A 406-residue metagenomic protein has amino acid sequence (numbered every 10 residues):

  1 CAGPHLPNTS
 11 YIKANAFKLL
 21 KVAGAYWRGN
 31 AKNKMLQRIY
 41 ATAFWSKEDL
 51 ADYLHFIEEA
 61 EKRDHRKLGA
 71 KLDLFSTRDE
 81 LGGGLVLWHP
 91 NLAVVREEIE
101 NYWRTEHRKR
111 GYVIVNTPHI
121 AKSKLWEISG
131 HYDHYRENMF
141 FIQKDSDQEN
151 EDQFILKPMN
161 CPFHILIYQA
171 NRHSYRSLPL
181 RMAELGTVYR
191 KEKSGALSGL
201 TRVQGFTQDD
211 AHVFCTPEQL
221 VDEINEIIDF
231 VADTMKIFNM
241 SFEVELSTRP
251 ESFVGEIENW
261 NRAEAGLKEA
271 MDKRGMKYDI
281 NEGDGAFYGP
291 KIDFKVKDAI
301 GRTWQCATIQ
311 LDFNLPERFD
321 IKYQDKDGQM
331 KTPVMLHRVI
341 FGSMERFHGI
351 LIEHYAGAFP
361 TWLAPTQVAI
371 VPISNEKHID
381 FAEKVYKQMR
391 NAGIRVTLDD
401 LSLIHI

Functional and structural regions predicted by a protein language model:
C1-I404: NTP/phosphate- and nucleic-acid-binding module
